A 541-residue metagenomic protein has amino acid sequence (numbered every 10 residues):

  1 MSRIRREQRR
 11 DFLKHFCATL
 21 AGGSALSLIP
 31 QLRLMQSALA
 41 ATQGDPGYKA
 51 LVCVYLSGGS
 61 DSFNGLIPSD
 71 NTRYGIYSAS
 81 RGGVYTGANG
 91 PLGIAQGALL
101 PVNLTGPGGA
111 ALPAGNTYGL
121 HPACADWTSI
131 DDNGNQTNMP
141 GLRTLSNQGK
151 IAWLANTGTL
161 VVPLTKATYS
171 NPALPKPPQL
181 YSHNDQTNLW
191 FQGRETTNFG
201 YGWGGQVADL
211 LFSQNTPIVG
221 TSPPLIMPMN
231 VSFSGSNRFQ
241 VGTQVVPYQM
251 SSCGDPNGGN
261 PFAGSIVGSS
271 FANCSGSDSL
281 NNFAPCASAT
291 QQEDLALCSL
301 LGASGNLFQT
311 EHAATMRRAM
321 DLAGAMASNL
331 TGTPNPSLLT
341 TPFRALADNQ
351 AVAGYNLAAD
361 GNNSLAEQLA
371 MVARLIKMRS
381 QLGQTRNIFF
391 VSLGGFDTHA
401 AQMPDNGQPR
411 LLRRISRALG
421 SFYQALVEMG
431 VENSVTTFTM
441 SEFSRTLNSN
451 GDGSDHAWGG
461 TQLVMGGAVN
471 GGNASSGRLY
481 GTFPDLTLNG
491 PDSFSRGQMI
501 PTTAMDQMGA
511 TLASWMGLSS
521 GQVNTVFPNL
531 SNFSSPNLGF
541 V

Functional and structural regions predicted by a protein language model:
M1-R417, Q424-E428, S475-V541: Feature for exported/extracytoplasmic and membrane-associated proteins, marking the mature portion
K150-A152, T436, T461: Proline-centered loop/turn at the N-terminus of a beta-strand
R386-I388, E432-S434, M440, A457-G460 (+1 more regions): Active-site lining segments that contact anionic ligands and/or coordinate catalytic metals
S392-G394, F438-M440, M465: Generic beta-strand/beta-sheet core signal
L419, Y423-G451: Metal-dependent active-site segment of extracytoplasmic phospho-/sulfohydrolases and closely related
S441-S476: Histidine-centered active-site microenvironments of extracellular/periplasmic hydrolases and transferases
